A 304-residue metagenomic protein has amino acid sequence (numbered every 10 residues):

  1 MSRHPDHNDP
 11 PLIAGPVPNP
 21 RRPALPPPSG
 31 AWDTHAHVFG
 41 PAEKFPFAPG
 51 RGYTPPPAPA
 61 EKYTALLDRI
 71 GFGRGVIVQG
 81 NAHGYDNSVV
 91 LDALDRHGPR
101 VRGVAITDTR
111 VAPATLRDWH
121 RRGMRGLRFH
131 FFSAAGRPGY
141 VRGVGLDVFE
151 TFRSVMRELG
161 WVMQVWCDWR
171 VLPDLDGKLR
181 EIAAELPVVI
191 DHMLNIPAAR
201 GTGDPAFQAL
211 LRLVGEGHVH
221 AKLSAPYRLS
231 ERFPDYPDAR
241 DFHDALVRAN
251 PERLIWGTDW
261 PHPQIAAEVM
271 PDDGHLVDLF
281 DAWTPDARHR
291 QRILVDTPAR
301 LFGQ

Functional and structural regions predicted by a protein language model:
S2-G30, P56-R74, A245, P251-I255 (+1 more regions): Mid-to-C-terminal alpha-helical segments outside catalytic/metal-binding sites
S2-L159, D204, L213, P237: Mid-domain alpha/beta scaffold segments of enzyme catalytic cores
R3, H7-P10, V141-W256, Q264: Catalytic pocket-lining loop regions of alpha/beta-barrel enzymes, especially the amidohydrolase/enolase/GH5 lineages
H35, V90, L127, M156 (+5 more regions): Divalent metal-coordination and catalytic microenvironments
A36, V78-Q79, A105-T109, F129-F131 (+4 more regions): A cross-domain feature marking catalytic cores of carbohydrate-active enzymes and several ubiquitous metabolic/repair
V38, A134, N195, R228 (+2 more regions): Active-site micro-motifs of SAM-dependent methyltransferase domains
K62, V89-D92, T151, D174 (+4 more regions): Alpha-helical elements of Rossmann-like donor-binding domains used by nucleotide-donor carbohydrate transfer enzymes
N87-V101, R180-V189, F242-N250, D272-A282: Short, electropositive alpha-helical surface patch
